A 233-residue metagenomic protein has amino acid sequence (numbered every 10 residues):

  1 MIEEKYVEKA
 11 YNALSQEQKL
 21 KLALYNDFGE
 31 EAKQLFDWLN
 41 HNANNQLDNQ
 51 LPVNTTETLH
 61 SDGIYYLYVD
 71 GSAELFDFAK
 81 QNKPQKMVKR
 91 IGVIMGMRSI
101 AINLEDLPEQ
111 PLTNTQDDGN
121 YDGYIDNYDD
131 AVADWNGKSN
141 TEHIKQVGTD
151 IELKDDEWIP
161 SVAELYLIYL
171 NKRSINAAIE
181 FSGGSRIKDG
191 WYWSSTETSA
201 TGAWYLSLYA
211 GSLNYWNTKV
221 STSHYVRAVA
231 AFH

Functional and structural regions predicted by a protein language model:
I2-D155, K219-H233: Short, compositionally biased
G137-W158, V162-V220, A231-H233: An exposed tryptophan-centered "aromatic clamp" motif
